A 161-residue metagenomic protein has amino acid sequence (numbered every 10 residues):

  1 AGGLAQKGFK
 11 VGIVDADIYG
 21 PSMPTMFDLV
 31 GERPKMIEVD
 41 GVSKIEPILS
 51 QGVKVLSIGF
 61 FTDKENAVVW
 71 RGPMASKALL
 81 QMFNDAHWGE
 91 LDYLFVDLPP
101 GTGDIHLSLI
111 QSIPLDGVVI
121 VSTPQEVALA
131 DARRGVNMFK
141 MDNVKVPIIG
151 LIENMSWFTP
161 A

Functional and structural regions predicted by a protein language model:
G3-L4, F139: Hydrophobic alpha-helical packing residues
L4, F9-E65: Phosphate-binding loop that captures ATP/GTP phosphates
K7, T25-V30, G59, Q81-G89 (+3 more regions): Conserved, well-folded catalytic cores of nucleic-acid-processing and energy-transducing macromolecular machines
D15, M23, L56, L79 (+3 more regions): Residue-level signature of catalytic and energy-coupling elements of molecular machines, predominantly ATP/GTP-dependent
I18-P21, D40-S43, Q51, W70-K77 (+5 more regions): Charged, alpha-helix-enriched surfaces in structured cytosolic catalytic cores of large nucleotide-utilizing machines
P24-D28, A67-V68, L107, A132: Short acidic, glycine/serine/threonine-rich loops at helix termini
G59-L109: Phosphate-binding/switch loop-helix module in NTP-utilizing enzymes
D92-Y93, P99-A161: Conserved catalytic-core segment of NTP-binding enzymes
